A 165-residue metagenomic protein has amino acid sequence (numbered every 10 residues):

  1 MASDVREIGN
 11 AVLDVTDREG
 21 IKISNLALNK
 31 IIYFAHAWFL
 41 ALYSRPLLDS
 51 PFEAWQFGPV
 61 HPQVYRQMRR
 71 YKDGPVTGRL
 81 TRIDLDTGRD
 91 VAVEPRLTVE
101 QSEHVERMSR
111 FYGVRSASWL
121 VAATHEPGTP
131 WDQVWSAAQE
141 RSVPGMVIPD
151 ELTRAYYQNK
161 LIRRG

Functional and structural regions predicted by a protein language model:
M1-G165: Domain-edge interaction signal
